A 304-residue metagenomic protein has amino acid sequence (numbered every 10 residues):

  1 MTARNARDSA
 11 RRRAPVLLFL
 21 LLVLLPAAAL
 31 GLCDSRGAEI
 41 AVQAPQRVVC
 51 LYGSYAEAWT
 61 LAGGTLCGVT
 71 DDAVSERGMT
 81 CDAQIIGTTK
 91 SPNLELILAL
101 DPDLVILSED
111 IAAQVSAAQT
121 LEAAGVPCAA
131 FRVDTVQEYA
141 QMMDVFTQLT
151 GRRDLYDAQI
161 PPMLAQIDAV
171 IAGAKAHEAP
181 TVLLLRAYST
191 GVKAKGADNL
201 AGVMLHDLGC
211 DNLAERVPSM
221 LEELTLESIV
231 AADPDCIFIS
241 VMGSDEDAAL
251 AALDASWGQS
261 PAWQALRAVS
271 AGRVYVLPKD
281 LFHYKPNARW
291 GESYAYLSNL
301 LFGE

Functional and structural regions predicted by a protein language model:
R4-S54, R153-L184, V241, Y296-E304: Bacterial Sec-exported substrate-binding components of ABC uptake systems
D34-S35, Q84-E95, V217-L226: Short helix-initiation/N-cap motifs at beta->coil->alpha
R47-L100, L104-I111, L213: A short, structured surface patch at a secondary-structure boundary
Y52, E109-D110, C236, S240-S244 (+1 more regions): Short secondary-structure boundary segments
A73-S75, K193-E222: Alpha-helical, coiled-coil/dimerization segments enriched in small aliphatic residues
L94-P102, L224-D233: Short helices/loops that flank or line small-molecule/ion binding pockets
Q114-S116, R132-V145, A179-L200: Extracytoplasmic ligand-binding site segments that recognize negatively charged/polar headgroups
Q137-Q148, D154-P161, V241-E304: Structured C-terminal subdomain patch of bacterial secreted/periplasmic proteins
